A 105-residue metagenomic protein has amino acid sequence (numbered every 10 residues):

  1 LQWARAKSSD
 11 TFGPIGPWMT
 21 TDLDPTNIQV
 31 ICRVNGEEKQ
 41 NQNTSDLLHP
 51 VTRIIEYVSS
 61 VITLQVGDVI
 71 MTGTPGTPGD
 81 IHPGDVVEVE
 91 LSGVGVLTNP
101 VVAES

Functional and structural regions predicted by a protein language model:
L1-S105: Catalytic-pocket segment enriched in acidic/His residues
